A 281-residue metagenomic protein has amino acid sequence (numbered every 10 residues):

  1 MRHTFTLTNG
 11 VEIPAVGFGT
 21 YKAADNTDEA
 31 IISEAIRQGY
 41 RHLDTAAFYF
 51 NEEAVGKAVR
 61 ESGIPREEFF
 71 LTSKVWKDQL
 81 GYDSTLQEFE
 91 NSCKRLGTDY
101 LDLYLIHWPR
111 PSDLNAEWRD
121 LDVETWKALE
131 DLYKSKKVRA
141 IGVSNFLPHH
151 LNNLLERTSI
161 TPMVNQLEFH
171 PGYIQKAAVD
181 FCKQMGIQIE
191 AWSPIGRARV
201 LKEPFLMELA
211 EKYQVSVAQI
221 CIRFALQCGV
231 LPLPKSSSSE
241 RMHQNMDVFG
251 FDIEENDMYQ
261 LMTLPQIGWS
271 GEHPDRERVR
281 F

Functional and structural regions predicted by a protein language model:
M1-F69, G196, F281: N-terminal binding-site loop/beta-alpha segment at the start of enzyme catalytic domains that lines or forms
T8, G56-R66, C93-T98, L155-T158 (+1 more regions): Acidic (Asp/Glu)-rich catalytic clusters
A23-N26, D44-A54, D78-D83, S112 (+2 more regions): Acidic-and-aromatic substrate-binding clefts and catalytic sites of carbohydrate-active enzymes
A24-A35, G81-L96, H149-L151, I174: Short, acidic/polar
H42, Y100-L103, A140, V164: Residues at the N-termini of beta-strands
R66-Q79, L103-P109, Q166-F169: A short, structured active-site edge motif that brings together acidic residues
T85-I106, D131-S135: CE4/NodB-like, metal-dependent polysaccharide N-deacetylase domain that modifies extracellular/periplasmic N-acetylated
P109-F281: Beta/alpha (TIM)-barrel catalytic core signal, keyed to glycine-rich beta->alpha loops juxtaposed to Asp/Glu that bind
